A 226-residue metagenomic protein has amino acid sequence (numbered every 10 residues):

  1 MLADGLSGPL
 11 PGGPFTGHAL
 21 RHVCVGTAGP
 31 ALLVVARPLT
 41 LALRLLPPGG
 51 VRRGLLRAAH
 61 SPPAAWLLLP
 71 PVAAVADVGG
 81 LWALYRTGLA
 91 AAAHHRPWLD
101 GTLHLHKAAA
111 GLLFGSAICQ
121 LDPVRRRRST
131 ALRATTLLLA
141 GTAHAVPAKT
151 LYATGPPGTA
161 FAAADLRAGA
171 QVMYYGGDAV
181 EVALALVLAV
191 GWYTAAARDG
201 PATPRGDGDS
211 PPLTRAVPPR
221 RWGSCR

Functional and structural regions predicted by a protein language model:
M1-R226: Alpha-helical membrane segments of multi-pass proteins
